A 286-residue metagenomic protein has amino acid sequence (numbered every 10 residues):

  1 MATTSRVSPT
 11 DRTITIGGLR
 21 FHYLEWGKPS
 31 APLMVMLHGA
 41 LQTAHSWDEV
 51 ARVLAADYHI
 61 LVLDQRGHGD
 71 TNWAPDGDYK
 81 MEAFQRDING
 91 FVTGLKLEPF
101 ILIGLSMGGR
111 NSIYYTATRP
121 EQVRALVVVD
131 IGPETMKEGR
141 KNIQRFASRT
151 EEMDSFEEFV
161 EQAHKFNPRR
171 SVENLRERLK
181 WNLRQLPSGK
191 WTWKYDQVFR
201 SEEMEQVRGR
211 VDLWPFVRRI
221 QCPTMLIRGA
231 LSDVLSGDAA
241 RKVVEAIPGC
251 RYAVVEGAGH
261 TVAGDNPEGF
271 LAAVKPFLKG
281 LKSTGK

Functional and structural regions predicted by a protein language model:
M1-M34, A56-Y58, L97-E98, K275-K286: Alpha/beta-hydrolase fold catalytic core
L19-W73: Conserved HGGG/HGGXW glycine-rich cap/lid loop of the alpha/beta-hydrolase fold
L41, Q65-G69, G109, P133 (+1 more regions): Alpha/beta-hydrolase active-site loop signature
A83-F100: Conserved acidic catalytic loop of the alpha/beta-hydrolase fold
E98-K137: Conserved hydrolase catalytic core segment
I131-Y195, M204: Helix-rich cap/lid subdomain of alpha/beta-hydrolase
L186-E245, R251: Conserved serine/cysteine hydrolase catalytic core
V255-L271: Catalytic histidine-centered segment of alpha/beta-hydrolase-like enzymes
